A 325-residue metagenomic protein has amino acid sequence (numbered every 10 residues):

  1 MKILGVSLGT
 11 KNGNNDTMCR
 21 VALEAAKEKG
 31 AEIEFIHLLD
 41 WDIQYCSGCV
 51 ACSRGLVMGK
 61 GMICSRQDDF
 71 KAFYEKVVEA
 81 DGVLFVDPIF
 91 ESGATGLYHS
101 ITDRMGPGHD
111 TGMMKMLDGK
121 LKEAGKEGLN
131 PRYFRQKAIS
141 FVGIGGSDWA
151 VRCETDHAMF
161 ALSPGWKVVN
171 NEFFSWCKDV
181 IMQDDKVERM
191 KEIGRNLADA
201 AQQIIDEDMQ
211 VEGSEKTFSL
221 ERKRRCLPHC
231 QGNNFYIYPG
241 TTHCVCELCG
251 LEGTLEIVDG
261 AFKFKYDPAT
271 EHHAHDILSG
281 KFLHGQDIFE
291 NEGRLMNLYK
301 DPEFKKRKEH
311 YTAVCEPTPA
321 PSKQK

Functional and structural regions predicted by a protein language model:
M1-T102, G106-P107, L197-A198, Q202-K325: N-terminal beta1-alpha1-beta2 submodule of the flavodoxin-like/Rossmannoid cofactor-binding fold
S7, G143-G145, F173-S175: Short, histidine-centered active-site or binding-site loop motifs used for metal coordination, general acid-base
V21-K29, C153-K167: Active-site-adjacent alpha-helix of alpha/beta-hydrolase-fold enzymes
E32-F35, W166-S175: Short beta-strand elements in bilobed, periplasmic/extracellular small-molecule ligand-binding domains
G61-A161: Helix-loop-strand module that forms the ligand-binding subsite of alpha/beta enzymes
S163-N171, K191-D208: A charged, well-structured terminal subsegment
W176-V180: Active-site rim beta-loop-alpha module in soluble metabolic enzymes
I181-E192: Catalytic cores of secreted or luminal carbohydrate-active enzymes
